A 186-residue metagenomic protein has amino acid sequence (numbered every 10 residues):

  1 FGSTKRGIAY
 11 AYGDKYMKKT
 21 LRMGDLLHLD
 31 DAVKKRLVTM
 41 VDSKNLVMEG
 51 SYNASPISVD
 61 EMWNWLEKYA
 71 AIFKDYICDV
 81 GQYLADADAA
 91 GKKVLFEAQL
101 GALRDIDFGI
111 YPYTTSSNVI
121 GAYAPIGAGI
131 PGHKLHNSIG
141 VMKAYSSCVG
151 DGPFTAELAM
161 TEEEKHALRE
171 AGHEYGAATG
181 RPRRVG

Functional and structural regions predicted by a protein language model:
F1-G186: Non-transmembrane, aqueous-exposed alpha-helical and coiled segments at domain scale
